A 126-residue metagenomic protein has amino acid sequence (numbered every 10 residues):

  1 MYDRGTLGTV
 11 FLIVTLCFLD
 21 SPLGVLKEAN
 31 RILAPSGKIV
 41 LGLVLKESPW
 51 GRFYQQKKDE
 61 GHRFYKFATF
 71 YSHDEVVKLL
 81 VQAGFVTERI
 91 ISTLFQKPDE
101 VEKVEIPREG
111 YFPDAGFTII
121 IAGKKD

Functional and structural regions predicted by a protein language model:
M1-R4: Short conserved loop adjoining the S-adenosyl-L-methionine
G8: Conserved acidic residues
F11: A conserved beta-strand element that flanks and buttresses the S-adenosyl-L-methionine
V14-C17: Short catalytic micro-motifs in class I SAM-dependent methyltransferases
L23-P35: A short glycine-rich, Lys/Arg-flanked "PGG" loop and its adjoining helix->strand segment in the class I
K38-F67: Conserved class I S-adenosyl-L-methionine
F67-I90: Short alpha-helix
T87-D126: A C-terminal cap/extension of S-adenosyl-L-methionine-dependent methyltransferases that defines the acceptor-substrate
